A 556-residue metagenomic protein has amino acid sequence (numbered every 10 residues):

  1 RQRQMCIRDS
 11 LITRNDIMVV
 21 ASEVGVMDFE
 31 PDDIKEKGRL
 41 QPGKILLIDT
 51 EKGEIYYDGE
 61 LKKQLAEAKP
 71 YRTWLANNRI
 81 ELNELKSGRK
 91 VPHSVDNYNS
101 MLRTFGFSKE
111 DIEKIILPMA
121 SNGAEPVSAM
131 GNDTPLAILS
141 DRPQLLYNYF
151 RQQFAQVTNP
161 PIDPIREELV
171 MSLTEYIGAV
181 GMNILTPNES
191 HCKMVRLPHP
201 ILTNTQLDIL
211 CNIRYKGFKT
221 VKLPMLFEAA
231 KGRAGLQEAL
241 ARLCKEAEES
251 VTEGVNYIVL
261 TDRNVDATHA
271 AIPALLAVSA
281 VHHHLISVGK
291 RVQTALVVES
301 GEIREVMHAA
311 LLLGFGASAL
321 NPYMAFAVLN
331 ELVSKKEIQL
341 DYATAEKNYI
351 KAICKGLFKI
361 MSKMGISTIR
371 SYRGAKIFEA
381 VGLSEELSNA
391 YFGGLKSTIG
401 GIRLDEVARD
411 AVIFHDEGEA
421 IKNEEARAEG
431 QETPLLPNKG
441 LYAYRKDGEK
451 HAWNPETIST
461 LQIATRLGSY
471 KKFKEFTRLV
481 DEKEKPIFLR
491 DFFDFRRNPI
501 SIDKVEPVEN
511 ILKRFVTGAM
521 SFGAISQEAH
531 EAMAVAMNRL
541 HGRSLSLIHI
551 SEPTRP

Functional and structural regions predicted by a protein language model:
R1-Q4, R8-T220, P224, E228: N-terminal segments that mediate ammonia production and transfer in glutamine-dependent amidotransferase systems
R1-Q4, S10-I12, G25-V26, F218-I366 (+6 more regions): Glycine-rich phosphate/ribose-binding loops and adjacent secondary-structure elements that form binding surfaces
Q2-I7, H549-P556: Short, small-residue-biased leader/transition segments that mark boundaries at the very start of proteins
M5-C6, R373-E528, M533-A534, S546: Active-site loops and adjacent core secondary-structure elements that bind or stabilize anionic groups
L61, G88, R166-E175, T261-T268 (+6 more regions): A glycine-rich phosphate-binding loop feature that marks nucleotide/adenosyl-phosphate handling sites
P224-Q237, K513, M520, A524-S526 (+2 more regions): Conserved alpha/beta-domain cores
V535, L540-H541: Intrinsically disordered, low-complexity serine/proline/glycine/threonine-rich regulatory regions
